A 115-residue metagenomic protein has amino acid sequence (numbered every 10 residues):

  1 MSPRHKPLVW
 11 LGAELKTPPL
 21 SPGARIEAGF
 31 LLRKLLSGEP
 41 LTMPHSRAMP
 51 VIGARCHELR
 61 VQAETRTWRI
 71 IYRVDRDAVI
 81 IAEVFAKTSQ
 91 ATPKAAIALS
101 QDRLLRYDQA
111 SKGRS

Functional and structural regions predicted by a protein language model:
M1-T67, R76-V79, A86-S115: Basic, Lys/Arg-enriched alpha-helical interface segments
